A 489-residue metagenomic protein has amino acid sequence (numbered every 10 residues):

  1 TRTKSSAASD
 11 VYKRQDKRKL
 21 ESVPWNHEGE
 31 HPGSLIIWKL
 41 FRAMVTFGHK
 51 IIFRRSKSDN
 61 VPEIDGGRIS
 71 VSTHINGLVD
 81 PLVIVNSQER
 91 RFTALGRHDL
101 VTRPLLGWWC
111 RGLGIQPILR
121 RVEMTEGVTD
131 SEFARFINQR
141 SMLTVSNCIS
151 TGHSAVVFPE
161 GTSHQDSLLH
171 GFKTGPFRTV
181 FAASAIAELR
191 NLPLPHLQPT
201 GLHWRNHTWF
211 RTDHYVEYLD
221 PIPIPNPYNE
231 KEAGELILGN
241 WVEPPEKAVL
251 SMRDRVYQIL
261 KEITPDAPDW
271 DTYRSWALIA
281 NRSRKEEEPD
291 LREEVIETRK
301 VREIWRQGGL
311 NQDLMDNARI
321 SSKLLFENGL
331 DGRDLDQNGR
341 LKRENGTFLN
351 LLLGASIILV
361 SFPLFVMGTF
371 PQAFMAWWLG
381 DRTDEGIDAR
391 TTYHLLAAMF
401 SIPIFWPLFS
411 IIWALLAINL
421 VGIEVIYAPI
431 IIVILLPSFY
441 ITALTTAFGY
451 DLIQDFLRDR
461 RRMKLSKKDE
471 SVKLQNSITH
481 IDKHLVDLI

Functional and structural regions predicted by a protein language model:
T1-Y12: Single conserved hydrophobic/aromatic residue that forms the stacking wall/gate of nucleotide- or nucleobase-binding
N26-H27: Conserved functional hotspots at enzyme active or ligand-binding sites that engage polyanionic ligands
H31-P244, F348, F362-I489: Soluble catalytic domains of membrane acyltransferases
E243-K247, S251-L341: Long, charge-rich alpha-helical interaction segments
G308-V360, L364-T383: Membrane-proximal, non-transmembrane alpha-helical segments
